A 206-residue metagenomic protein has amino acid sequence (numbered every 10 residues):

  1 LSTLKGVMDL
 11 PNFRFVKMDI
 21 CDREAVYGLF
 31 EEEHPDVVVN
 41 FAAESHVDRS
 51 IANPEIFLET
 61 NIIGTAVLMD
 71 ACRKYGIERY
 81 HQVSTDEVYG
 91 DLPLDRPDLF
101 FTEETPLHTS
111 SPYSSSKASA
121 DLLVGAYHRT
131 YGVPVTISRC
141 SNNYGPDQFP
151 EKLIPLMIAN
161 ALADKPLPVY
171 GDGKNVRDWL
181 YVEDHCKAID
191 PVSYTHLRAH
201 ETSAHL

Functional and structural regions predicted by a protein language model:
L1, K152, S203: Active-site loop of classical SDR/Rossmann-like NAD(P)-dependent oxidoreductases, centered on the catalytic Tyr-X3-Lys
L1-N143, E183, S193: N-terminal Rossmann-like NAD(P)+-binding domain of SDR-like oxidoreductases, especially those catalyzing
S115, L123, T136-I137, Q148-A159 (+1 more regions): Substrate-positioning beta->alpha
L167: Acidic/polar loop patches that form or flank catalytic/metal-binding clefts of enzymes that bind anionic ligands
T195-T202: Conserved small/polar residues in nucleotide/adenosyl-binding loops
